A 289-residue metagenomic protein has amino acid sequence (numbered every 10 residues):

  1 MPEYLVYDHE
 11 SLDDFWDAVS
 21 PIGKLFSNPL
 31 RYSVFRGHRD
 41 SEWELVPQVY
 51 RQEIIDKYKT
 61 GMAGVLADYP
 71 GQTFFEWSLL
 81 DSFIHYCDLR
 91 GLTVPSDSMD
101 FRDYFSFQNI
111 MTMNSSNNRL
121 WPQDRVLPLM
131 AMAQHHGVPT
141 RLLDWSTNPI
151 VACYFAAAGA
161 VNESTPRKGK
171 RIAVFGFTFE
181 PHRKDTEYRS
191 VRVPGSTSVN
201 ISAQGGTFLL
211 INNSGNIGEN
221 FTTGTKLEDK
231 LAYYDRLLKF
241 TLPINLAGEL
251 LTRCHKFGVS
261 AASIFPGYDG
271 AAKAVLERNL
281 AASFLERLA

Functional and structural regions predicted by a protein language model:
M1-A289: Catalytic-core elements of nucleic-acid end-processing and repair enzymes
